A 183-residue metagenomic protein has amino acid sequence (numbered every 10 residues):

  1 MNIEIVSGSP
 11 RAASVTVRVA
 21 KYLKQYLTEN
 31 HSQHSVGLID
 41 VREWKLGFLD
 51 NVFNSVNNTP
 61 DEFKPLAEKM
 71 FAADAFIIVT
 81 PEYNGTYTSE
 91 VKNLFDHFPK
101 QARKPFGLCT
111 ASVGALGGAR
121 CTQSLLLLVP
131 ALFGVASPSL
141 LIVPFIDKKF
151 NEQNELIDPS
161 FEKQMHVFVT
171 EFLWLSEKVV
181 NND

Functional and structural regions predicted by a protein language model:
M1-D96, E155-D183: N-terminal beta1-alpha1-beta2 submodule of the flavodoxin-like/Rossmannoid cofactor-binding fold
E4, P81, T110-G114, F150: Short glycine- and Lys/Arg-enriched binding-loop motifs that mark or flank ligand-binding interfaces
G37-F48, F98-K100, F133-E152: Mobile beta-alpha loop/short-helix "lid" or hinge segments that flank ligand
A102-K104: A short helix->loop->beta-strand "cap" motif at the edges of active sites that frequently abuts
F106-F145, S160-F161: Short, glycine-/small-residue-rich phosphate/pyrophosphate-handling segment
